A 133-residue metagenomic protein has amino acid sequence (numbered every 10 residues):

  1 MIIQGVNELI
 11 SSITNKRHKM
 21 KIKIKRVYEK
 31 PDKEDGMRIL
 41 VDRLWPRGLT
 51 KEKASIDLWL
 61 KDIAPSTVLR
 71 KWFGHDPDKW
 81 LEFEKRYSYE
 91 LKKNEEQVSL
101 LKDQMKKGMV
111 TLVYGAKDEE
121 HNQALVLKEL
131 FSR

Functional and structural regions predicted by a protein language model:
G5-K19: Short, Lys/Arg-enriched N-terminal segments with co-localized hydrophobic residues within the first ~10-30 amino acids
N15-R133: Residues lining hydrophobic/aromatic ligand-binding pockets adjacent to catalytic sites
